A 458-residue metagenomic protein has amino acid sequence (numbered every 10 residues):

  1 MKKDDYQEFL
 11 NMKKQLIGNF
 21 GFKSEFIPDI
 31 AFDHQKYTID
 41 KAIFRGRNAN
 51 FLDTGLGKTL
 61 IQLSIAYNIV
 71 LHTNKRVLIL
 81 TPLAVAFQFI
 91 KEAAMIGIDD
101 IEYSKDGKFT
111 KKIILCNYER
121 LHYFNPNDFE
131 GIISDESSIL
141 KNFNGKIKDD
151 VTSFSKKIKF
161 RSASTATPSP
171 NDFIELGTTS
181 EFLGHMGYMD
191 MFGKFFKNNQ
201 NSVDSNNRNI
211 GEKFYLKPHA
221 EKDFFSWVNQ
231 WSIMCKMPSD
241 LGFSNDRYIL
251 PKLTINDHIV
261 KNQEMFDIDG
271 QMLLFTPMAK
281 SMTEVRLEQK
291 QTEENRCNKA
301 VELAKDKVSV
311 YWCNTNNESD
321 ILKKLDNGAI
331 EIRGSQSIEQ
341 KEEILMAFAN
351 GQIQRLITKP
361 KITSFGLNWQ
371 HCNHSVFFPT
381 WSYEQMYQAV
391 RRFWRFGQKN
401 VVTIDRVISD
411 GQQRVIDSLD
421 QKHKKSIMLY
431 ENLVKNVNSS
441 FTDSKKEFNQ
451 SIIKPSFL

Functional and structural regions predicted by a protein language model:
M12-F51: Conserved pre-motif I regulatory segment
R45-I65: Walker A/P-loop
T59-S64, N74-A94, P170-E175, T315-N316: Conserved Walker A/P-loop ATP-binding site and its immediately adjacent core in helicase/helicase-like ATPase domains
N74-R76, M95, T110, G131 (+3 more regions): Conserved P-loop NTPase motor "coupling/switch" region that bridges the ATPase
D128-I133, E175-T178, L367-T380, V402-D405: A short beta-strand element within the Helicase C-terminal
E288-N314: Conserved interdomain hinge at the start of the Helicase C-terminal
V310-W312, D320-I321, G328-T363: Conserved helicase ATPase core of P-loop NTP-dependent helicases/translocases
W381-L458: A conserved SF2-helicase RecA2
